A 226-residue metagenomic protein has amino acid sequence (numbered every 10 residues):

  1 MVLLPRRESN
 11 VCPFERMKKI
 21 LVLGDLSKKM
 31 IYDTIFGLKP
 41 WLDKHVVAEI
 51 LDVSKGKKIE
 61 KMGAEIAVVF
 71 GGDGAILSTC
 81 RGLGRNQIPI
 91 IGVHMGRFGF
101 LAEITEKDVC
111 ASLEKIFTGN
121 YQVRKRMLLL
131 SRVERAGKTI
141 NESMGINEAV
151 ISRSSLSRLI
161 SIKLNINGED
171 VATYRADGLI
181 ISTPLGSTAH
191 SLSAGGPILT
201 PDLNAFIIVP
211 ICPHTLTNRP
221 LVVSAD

Functional and structural regions predicted by a protein language model:
V2-R7: Extreme N-terminal basic, low-complexity initiation segments that serve as generic localization/processing leaders
F14-E60, G99-I180, L185-D226: Catalytic phosphate-donor-binding core of small-molecule kinases
G24, G71, H94: Short beta-strand/turn micro-motifs composed of small residues that flank or help shape donor/cofactor-binding pockets
K61-V68: Short acidic/histidine-rich motifs immediately flanking catalytic phosphotransfer sites in two-component signaling
A67, I90, L179-I180: Short, well-ordered beta-strand core segments
V69-D73, C80-G82: N-terminal glycine-rich "phosphate-gripper" loop used for MgATP/nucleotide binding and carboxylate activation
S78, G82-F100: Gly/Ser-rich helix-loop-strand patches that form or flank binding pockets for ribonucleotide-derived cofactors
